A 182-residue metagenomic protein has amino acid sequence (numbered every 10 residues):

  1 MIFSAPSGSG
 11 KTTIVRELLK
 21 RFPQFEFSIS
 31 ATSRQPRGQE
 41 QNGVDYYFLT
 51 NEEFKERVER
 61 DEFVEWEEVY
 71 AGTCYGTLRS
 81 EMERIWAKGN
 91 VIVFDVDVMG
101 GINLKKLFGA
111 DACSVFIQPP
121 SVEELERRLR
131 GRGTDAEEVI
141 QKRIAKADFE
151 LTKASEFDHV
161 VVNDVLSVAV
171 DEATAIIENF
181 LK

Functional and structural regions predicted by a protein language model:
S4-P6: P-loop (Walker A) phosphate-binding loop of NTP-binding proteins
K11: Conserved lysine of the Walker
I14-V15: Post-Walker A alpha-helix
K20-S28: Post-Walker A helix-loop "phosphate-sensing" segment adjacent to the P-loop in P-loop NTPases
T32-I92, V98-I102: ATP-dependent small-molecule kinase phosphotransfer cores that center on conserved nucleotide phosphate-binding segments
T32-P36, V98-G100, P119-E124, L166-V168: Conserved nucleotide-binding/hydrolysis micro-motifs of P-loop NTPases
V93-D97, L107-G131: Conserved phosphate-donor/acceptor-positioning beta-strand/loop module used by diverse small-molecule
R127-D135, F149-K182: NTP-dependent small-molecule kinase module
